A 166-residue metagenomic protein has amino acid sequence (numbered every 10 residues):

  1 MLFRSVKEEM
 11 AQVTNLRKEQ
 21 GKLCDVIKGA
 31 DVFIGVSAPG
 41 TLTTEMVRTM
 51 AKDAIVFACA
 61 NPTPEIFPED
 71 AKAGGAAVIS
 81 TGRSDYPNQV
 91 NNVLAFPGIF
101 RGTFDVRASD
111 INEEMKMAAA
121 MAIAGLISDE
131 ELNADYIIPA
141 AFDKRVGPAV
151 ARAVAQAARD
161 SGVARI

Functional and structural regions predicted by a protein language model:
S5-E9: A short alpha/beta connector and helix-capping loop motif
A11-A77, R83-D85: Rossmann-like adenosine-cofactor binding region
A58-I166: Adenosine-phosphate binding glycine-rich loop
